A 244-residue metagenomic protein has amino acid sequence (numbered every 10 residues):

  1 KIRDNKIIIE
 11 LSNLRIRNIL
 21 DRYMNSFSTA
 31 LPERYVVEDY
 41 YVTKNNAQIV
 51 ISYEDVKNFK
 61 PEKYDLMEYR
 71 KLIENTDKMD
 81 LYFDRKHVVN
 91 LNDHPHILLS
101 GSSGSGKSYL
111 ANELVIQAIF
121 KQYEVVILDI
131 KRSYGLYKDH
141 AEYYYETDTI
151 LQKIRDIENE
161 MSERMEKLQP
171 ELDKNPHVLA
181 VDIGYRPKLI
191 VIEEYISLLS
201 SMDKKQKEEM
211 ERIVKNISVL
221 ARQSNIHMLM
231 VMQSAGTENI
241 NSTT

Functional and structural regions predicted by a protein language model:
K1-H94: Basic- and hydrophobic-enriched, low-structure N-terminal and domain-boundary segments that flank ATP-binding catalytic
I7-I9, K60-Q169, K188-L189, I196-T244: P-loop NTPase catalytic phosphate-binding loop
T43-E54, N175-D182, Q233-A235: Glycine/charge-rich, flexible interdomain linkers and switch-proximal surface loops that mediate coupling
Y145-D148, N175-V181, E194: Alpha-helix N-cap recognition
E166-P187: Short helix/loop segment immediately N-terminal to the Walker
